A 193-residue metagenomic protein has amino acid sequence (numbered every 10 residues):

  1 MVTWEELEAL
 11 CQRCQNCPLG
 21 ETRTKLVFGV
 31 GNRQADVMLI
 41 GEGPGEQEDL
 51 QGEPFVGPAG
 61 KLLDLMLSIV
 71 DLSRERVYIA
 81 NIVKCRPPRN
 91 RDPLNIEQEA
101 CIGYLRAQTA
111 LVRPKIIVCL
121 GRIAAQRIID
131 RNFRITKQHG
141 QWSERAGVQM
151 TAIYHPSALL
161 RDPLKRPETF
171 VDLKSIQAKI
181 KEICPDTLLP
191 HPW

Functional and structural regions predicted by a protein language model:
M1-W193: A polyanion-binding, active-site-adjacent surface
